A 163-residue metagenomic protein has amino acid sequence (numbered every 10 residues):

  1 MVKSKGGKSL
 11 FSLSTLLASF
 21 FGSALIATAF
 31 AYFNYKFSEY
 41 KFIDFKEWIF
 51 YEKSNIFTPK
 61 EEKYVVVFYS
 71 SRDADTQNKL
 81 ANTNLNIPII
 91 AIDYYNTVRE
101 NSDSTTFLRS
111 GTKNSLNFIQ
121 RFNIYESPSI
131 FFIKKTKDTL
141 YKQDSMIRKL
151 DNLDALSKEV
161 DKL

Functional and structural regions predicted by a protein language model:
M1-F11: N-terminal Lys/Arg-rich, disordered targeting/topogenic segments
F11-N34: Hydrophobic membrane-insertion alpha-helices, especially the h-region of bacterial N-terminal signal peptides
I26-N55: N-terminal "domain-start" segment that seeds a small globular fold
N55-A74: Short active-site neighborhood of thiol/selenol oxidoreductases, capturing the structured segment around
R72-N86: Typically the conserved alpha-helix immediately C-terminal to a functionally engaged Cys/Sec in thioredoxin-like
N86-K113: Thiol-based oxidoreductase modules, predominantly thioredoxin-like and allied folds used for disulfide exchange
E126-K142: A short, hydrophobic beta-strand/beta-hairpin element that forms part of a small beta-sheet core
M146-L163: Thiol-/selenol-based redox modules, centered on thioredoxin-like and closely related oxidoreductase domains
